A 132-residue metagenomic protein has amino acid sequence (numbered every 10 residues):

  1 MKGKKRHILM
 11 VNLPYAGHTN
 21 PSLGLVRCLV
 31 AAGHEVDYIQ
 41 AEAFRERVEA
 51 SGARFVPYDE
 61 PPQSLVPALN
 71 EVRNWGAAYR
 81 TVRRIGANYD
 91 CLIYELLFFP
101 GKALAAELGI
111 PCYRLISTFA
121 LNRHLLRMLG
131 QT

Functional and structural regions predicted by a protein language model:
M1-T132: Glycosyltransferase specificity loop/lid
